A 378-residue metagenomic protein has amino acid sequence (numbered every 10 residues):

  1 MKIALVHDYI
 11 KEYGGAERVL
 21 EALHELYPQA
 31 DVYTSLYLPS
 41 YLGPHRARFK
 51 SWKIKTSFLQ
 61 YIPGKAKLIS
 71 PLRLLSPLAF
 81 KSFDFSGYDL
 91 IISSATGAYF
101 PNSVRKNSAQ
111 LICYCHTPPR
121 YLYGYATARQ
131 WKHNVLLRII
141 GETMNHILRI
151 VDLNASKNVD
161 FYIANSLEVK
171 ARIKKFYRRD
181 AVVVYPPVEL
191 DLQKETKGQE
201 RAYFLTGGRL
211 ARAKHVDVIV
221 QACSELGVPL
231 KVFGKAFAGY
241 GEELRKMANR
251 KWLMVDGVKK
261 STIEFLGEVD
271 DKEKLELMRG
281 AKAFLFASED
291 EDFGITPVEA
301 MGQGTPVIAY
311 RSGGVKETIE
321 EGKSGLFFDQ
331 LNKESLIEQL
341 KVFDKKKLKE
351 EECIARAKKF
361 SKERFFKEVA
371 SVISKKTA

Functional and structural regions predicted by a protein language model:
Q29-F100: Active-site donor-binding segments of glycosyltransferases and PAPS-dependent sulfotransferases
R73, L78, K345-K375: A charged, aromatic-enriched C-terminal amphipathic alpha-helix characteristic of glycosyltransferases across folds
W131-Y162, K170-A171: Membrane-proximal helix-turn-helix segments that form the acceptor-binding/catalytic region of lipid-linked
V188, T196-K214, V220-K231: Conserved donor-binding/catalytic core segment of Leloir-type glycosyltransferases
G234, E242-L275: Nucleotide-activated donor-binding/catalytic signature segment of Leloir-type glycosyltransferases, i.e., the conserved
E289: Aromatic "clamp/platform" in nucleotide-sugar-dependent glycosyltransferases that forms part of the donor/acceptor
P306-A309: Short hydrophobic beta-strand element within catalytic cores of glycosyltransferases and related nucleotide-activated
E321-G322, L326-N332, L340-K347: Conserved acidic donor-binding segment of nucleotide-sugar-dependent glycosyltransferases
